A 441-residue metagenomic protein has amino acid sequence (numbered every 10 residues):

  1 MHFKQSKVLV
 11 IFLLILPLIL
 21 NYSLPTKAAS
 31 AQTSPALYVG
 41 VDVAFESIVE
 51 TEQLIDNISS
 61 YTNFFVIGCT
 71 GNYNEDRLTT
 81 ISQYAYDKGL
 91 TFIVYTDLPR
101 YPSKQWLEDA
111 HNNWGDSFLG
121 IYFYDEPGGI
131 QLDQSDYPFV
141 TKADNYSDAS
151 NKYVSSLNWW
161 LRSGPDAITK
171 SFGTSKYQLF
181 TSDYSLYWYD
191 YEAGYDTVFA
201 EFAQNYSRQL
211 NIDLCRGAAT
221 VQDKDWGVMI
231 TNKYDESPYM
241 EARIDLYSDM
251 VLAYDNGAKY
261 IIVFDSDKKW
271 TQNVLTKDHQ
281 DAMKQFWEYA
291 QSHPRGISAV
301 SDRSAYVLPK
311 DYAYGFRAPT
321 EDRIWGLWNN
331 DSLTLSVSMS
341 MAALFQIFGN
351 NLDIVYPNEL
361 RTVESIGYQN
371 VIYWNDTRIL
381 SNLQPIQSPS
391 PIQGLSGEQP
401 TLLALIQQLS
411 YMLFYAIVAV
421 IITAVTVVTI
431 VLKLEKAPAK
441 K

Functional and structural regions predicted by a protein language model:
M1-T33, I58, L395, Q399-K441: Secretory targeting signatures
A29-Q393: Glycan-processing catalytic domains of CAZymes
